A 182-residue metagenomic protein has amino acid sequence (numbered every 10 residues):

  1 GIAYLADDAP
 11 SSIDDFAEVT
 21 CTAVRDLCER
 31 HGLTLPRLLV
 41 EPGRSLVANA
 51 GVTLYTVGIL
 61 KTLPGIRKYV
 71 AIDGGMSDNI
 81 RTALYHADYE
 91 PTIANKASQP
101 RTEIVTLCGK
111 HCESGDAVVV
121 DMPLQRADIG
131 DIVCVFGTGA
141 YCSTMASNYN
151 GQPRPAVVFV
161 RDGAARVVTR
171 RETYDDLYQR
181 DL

Functional and structural regions predicted by a protein language model:
G1-I13, P42-L46: Active-site-proximal beta-alpha loop/turn segments in soluble metabolic enzymes
S12-D15, T173: Secondary-structure junction/capping motif
F16-E29: Alpha-helix-loop-beta-strand connector modules within alpha/beta enzyme cores
V19, L33-L182: Charged (often Lys/Glu-rich) extended helix/loop segments that serve as interaction or gating elements
